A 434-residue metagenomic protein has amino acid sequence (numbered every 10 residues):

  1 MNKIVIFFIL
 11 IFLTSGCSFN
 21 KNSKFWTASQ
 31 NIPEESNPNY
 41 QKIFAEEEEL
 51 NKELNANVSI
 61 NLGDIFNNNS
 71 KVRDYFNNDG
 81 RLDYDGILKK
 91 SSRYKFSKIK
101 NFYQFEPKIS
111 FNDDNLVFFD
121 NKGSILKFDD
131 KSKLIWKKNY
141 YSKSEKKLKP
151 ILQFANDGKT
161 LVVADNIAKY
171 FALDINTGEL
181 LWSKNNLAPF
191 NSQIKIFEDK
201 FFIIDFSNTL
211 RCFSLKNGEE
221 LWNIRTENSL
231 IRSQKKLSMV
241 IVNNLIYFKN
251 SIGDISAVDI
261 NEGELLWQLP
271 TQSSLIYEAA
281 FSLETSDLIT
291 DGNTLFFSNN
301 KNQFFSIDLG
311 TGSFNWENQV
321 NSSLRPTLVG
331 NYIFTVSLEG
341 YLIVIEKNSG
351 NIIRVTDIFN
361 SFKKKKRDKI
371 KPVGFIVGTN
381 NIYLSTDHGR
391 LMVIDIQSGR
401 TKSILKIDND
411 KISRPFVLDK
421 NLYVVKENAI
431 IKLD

Functional and structural regions predicted by a protein language model:
I11-E47: Bacterial Sec signal peptide processing site at the extreme N-terminus
P33-K52, V58-S92: Blade/loop signatures of beta-propeller domains
Y75, D120-N121, D129, D165-N166 (+10 more regions): Structural signature of WD-repeat beta-propellers
K90-S110, I135-A155, L180-E198, E220-N243 (+4 more regions): Extracytoplasmic beta-rich repeat domains
L126, F171, R211, E220 (+6 more regions): WD40 beta-propeller blade core
D129-K133, D174-G178, S214-G218, D259-G263 (+4 more regions): Short loop/turn segments that connect beta-strands within beta-propeller blades
T335-E339, I343-V344, N351, V355-I394: Loop/turn-rich, solvent-exposed surfaces of beta-rich toroidal or solenoidal domains
